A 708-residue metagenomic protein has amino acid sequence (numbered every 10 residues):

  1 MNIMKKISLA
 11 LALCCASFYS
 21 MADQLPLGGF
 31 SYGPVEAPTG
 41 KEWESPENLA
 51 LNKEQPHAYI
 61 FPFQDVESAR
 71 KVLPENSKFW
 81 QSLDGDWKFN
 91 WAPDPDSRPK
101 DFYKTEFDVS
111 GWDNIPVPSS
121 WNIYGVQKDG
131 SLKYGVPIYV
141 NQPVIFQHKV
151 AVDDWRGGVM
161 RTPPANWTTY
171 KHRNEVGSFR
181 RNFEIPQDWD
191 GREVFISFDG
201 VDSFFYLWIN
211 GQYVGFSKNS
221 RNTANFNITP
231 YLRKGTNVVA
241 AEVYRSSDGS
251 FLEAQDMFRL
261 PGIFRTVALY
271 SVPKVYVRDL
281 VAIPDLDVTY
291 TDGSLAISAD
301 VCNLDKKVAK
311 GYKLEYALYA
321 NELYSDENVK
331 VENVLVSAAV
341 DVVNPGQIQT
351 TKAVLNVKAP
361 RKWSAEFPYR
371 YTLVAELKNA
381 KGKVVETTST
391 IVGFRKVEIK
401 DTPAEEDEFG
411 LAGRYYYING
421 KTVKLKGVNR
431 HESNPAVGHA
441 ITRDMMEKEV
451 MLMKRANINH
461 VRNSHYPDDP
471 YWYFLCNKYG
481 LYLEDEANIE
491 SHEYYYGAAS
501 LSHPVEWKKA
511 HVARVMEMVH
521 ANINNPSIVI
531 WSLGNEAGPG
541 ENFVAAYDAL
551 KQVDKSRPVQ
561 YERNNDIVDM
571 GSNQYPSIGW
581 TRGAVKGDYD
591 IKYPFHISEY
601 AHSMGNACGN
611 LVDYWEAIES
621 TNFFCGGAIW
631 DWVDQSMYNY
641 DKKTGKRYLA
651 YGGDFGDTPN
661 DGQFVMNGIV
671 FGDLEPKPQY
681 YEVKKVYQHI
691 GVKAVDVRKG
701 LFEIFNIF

Functional and structural regions predicted by a protein language model:
D23-S82, D86-K88, P95: N-terminal pre-domain segments of enzymes
P26-A37, E42, E47, L73 (+8 more regions): Accessory beta-strand-rich segments of carbohydrate-active enzymes
P38, E75-P99, P116, S120-Y124 (+3 more regions): Substrate-binding clefts and catalytic carboxylate motifs of secreted carbohydrate-active enzymes
S119-I185, W189-S197, D202-W208, G215-F216 (+5 more regions): Active-site-adjacent substrate/metal-binding segments within catalytic domains of carbohydrate-active enzymes
P143-T169, K218-S220, I228-I297, V301-K306 (+5 more regions): An acidic-aromatic loop/edge-strand motif
W189-R192, L232-T236, V308-A309, V357-R370: Short glycine/proline/serine/threonine-rich loop/turn segments at secondary-structure transition edges
I209, D292-D341, T351, G700-F708: Beta-strand-rich binding/interaction modules
E405, G438, V450-M453, H460-N667: Substrate-binding/catalytic cleft of secreted carbohydrate-active enzymes, primarily glycoside hydrolases
